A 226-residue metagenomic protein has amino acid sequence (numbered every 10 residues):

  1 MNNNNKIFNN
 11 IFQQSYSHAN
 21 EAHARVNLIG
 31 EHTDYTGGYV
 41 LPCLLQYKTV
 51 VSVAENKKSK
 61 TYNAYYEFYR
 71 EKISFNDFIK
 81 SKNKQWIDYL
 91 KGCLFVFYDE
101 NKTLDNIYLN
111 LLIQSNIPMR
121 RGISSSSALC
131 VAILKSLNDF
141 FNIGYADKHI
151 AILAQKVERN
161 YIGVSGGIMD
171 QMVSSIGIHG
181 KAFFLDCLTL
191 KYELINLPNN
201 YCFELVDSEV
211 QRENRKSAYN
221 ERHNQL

Functional and structural regions predicted by a protein language model:
M1-S127, V131-D147, I152, G166 (+1 more regions): ATP-binding N-lobe of GHMP and related small-molecule kinases
T36, I143-L226: ATP-dependent small-molecule kinase catalytic core of the GHMP/sugar-kinase superfamily and closely related
